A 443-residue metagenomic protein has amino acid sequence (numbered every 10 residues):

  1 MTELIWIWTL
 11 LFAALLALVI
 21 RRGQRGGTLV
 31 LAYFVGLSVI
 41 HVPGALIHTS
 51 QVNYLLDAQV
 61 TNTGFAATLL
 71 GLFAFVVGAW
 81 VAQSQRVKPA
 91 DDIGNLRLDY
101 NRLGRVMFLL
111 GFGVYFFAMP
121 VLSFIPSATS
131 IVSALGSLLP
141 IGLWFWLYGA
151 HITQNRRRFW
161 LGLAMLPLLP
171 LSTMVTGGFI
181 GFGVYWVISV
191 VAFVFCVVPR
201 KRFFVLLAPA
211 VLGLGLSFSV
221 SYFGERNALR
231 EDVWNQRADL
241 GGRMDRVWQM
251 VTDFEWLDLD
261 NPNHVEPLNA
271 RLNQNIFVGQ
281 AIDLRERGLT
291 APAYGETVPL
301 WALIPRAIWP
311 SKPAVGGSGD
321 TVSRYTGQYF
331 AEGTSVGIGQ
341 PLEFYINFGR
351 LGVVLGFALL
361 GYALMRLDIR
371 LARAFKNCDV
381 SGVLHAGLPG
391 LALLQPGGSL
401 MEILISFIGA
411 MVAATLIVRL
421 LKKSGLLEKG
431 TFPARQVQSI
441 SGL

Functional and structural regions predicted by a protein language model:
M1-A90, V190-F195, P199-G215, A410-A414 (+1 more regions): N-terminal "leader" segments that precede or initiate the main folded domain
I5-A13, T68-A74, G136-P140, L342 (+1 more regions): Hydrophobic alpha-helical transmembrane segments
F12-L16, P140-L147, V191-C196, L359-R370 (+1 more regions): Transmembrane alpha-helical segments
Q24-G36, R97-L109, Q154-L163, L371-L384: Membrane-interfacial loop-to-transmembrane alpha-helix junctions, especially the N-terminal start
V52-L55, F75-A228, E428: Membrane-embedded catalytic interface detector for glycan/lipid assembly enzymes
A208-P313: Aromatic-rich transmembrane-lumenal/periplasmic boundary elements in polytopic membrane proteins
E286-L351: Long extracytoplasmic/lumenal interhelical loops at the membrane interface of multi-pass membrane proteins
E332-L443: Hydrophobic alpha-helical segments
